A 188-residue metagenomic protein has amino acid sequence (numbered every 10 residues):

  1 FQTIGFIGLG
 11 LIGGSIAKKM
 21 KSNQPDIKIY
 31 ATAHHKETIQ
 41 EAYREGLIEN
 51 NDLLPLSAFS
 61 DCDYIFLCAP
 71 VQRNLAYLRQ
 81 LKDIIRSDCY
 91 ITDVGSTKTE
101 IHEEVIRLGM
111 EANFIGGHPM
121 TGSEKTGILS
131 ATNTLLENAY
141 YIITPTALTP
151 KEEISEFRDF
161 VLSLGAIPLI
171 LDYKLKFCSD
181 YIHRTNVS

Functional and structural regions predicted by a protein language model:
F1-T3, D88, N138: Phosphate-coordination loops involved in phosphoryl transfer and adenosine-cofactor binding
F1-Y64: NAD(P)+-binding Rossmann beta1-loop-alpha1 motif at the extreme N-terminus of oxidoreductases
T3, D26-K28, N113, Y140 (+1 more regions): Residues at the starts of beta-strands that form the adenosine-phosphate
P55-I85, C89-Y90: Rossmann-like NAD(P)-binding element
C68-P70, G95, P145: Glycine-rich, N-terminal phosphate-binding loop of Rossmann-like dinucleotide-binding domains
R79-L129: Rossmann-like NAD(P)(H) cofactor-binding subdomain of soluble oxidoreductases
L135-S188: Internal alpha-helical scaffold of NAD(P)-dependent oxidoreductase catalytic cores
